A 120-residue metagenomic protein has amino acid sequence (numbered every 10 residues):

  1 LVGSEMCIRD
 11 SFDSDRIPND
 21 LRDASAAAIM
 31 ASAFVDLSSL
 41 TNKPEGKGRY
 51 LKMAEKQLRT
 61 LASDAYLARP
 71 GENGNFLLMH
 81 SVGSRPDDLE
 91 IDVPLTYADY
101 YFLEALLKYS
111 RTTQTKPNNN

Functional and structural regions predicted by a protein language model:
L1-C7: Short, small-residue-biased leader/transition segments that mark boundaries at the very start of proteins
S4, K43-P44: Short, well-ordered coil loops that connect the C-terminus of an alpha-helix to the N-terminus of a beta-strand
F12-N19: A short beta-alpha structural unit
N19-S32, L37-S38, P44-N120: CBM-like carbohydrate-recognition segments
